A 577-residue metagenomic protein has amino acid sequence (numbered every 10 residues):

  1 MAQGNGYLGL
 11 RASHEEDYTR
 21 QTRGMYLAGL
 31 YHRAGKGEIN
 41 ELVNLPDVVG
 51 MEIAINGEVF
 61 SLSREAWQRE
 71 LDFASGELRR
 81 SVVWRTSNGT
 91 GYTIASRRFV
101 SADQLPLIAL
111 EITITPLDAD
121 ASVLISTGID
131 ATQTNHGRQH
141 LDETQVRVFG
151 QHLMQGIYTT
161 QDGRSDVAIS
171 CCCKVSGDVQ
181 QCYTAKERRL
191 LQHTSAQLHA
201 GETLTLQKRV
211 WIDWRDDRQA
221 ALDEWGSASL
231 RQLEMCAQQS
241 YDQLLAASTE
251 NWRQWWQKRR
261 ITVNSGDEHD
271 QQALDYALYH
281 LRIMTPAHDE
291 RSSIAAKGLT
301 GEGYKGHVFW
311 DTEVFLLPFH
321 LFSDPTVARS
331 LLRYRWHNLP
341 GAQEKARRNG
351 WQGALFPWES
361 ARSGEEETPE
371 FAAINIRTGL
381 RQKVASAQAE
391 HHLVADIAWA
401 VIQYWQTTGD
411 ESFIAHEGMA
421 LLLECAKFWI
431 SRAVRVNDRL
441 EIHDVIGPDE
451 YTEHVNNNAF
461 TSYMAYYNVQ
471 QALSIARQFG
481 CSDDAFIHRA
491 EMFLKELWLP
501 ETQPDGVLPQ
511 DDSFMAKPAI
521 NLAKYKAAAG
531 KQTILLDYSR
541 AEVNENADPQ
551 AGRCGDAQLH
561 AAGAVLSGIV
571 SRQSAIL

Functional and structural regions predicted by a protein language model:
M1-Q3, L8-Y304, Q550-G552: Acidic/polar, glycine-enriched structural segments that form the non-catalytic walls/loops of the carbohydrate-binding
Q104, Q272, G306-E313, S323 (+4 more regions): Aromatic- and histidine-enriched alpha-helix N-cap/loop-to-helix transition segments that scaffold the rims
A119, V123, D216-D223, A228 (+6 more regions): Inter-helical turn/loop segments and adjacent helix faces that build the functional surface of alpha-helical bundle
R259-T262, Y279-I283, V314-P325, D396-E411 (+3 more regions): Well-ordered alpha-helical scaffold segments within catalytic/enzyme domains
Y276-I283, Y334-G341, A420-R432, Y467 (+2 more regions): Alpha-helical scaffold segments in carbohydrate-active enzymes
T285-T300, T326-W399, W405, S412-I414 (+2 more regions): Helix-terminus loop motifs that line ligand-binding clefts
V308-H337, H416, Q470, S474-R477 (+1 more regions): Active-site core of glycosidic bond-cleaving carbohydrate-active enzymes
T378, F428-A485, R489-M492: Acidic/histidine-rich catalytic neighborhood
